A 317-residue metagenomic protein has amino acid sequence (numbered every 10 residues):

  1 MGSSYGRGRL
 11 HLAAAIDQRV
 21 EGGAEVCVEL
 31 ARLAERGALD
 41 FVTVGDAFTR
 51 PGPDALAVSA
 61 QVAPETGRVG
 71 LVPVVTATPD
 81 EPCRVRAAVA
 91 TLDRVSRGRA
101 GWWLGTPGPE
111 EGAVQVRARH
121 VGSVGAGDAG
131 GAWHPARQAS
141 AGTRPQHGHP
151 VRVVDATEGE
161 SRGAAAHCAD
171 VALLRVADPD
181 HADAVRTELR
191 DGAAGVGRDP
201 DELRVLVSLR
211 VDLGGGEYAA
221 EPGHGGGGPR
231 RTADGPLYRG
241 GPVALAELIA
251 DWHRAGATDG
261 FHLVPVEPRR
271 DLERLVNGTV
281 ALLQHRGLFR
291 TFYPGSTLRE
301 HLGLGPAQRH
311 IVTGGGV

Functional and structural regions predicted by a protein language model:
M1-T66, H147-P150, P294-S296, T313-V317: N-terminal beta1-alpha1-beta2 module of alpha/beta enzyme domains
G2-S3, L10, E81-C168, D201 (+2 more regions): Internal, glycine-rich beta/alpha segment that forms the wall or movable "lid" of small-molecule/cofactor binding
L10-A14, V42-V44, V69-V75, G98-L104 (+4 more regions): Hydrophobic faces of well-ordered beta-strands that scaffold small-molecule active sites in alpha/beta enzyme cores
A14-E25, V74-C83, T106-G108, G148-E160 (+2 more regions): Active-site mouth loops of central-metabolism enzymes
E25-F48, E158, G163-A177, R254-A257: Catalytic domains of carbohydrate-active enzymes, especially glycoside hydrolases
A34, A38, V62, L92 (+6 more regions): Conserved, mostly hydrophobic/aromatic
F41-L56, V176-D183, L263-R274: Glycine-rich, proline-tolerant flexible connector loops at the mouths of alpha/beta enzymes
E110-G122, A182-A193, P268-F289: C-terminal helical cap(s) of enzyme catalytic domains, especially alpha/beta-barrels
